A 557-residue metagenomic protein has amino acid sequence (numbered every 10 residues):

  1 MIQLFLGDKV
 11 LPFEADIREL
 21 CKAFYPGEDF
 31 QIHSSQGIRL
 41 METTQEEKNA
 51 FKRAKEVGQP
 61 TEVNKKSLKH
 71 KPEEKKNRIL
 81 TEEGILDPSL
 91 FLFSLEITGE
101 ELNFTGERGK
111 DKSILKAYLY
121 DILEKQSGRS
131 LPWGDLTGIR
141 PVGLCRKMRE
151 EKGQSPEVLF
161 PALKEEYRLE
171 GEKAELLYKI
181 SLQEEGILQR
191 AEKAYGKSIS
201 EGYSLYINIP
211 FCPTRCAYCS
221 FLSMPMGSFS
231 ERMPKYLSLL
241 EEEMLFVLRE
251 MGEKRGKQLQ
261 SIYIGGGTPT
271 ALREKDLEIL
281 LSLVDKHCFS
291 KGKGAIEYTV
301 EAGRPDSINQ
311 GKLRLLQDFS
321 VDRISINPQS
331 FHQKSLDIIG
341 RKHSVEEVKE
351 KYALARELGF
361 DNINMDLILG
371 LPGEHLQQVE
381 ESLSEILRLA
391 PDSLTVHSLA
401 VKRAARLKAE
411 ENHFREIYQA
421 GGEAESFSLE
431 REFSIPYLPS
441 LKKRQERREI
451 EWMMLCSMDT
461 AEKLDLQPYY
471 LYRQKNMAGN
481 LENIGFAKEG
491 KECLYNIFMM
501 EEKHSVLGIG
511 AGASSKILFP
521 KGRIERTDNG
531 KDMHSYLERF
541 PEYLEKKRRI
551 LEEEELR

Functional and structural regions predicted by a protein language model:
M1-V142, K147-Q154, E423, S428 (+1 more regions): Radical SAM enzyme core and accessory elements
H33, G37, L407-E416, E430-I509: A C-terminal junction/extension of Radical SAM enzymes
L123-S130, E150-E151, P156-L205: N-terminal [4Fe-4S]-dependent radical SAM core
L177-K179, Q183, Y218, E253-K254 (+1 more regions): Key residue(s) within conserved catalytic/signature motifs
S200-L237: Canonical Radical SAM [4Fe-4S] cluster-binding loop centered on the CxxxCxxC motif and its immediate flanking residues
N208, S325, L394-S398, N496-I497 (+1 more regions): Beta-strand scaffold of nucleotide-dependent catalytic cores
S223-C456: Conserved non-cysteine loop/helix-boundary elements of the Radical SAM core domain that shape
V401, N476, G512-S515: Short, solvent-exposed loop/turn segments at secondary-structure junctions
